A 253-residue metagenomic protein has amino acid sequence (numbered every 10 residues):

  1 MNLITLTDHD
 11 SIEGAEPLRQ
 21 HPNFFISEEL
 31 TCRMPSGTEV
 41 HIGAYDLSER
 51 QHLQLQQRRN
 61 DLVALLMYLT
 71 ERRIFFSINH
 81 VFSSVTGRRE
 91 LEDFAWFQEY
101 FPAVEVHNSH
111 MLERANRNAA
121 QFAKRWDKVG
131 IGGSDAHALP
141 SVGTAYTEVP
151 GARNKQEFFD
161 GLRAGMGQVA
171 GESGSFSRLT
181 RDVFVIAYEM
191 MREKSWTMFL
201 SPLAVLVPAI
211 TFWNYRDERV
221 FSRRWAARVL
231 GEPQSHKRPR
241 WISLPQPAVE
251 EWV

Functional and structural regions predicted by a protein language model:
M1-E13, I74-S77: Divalent metal-dependent hydrolysis catalytic cores, especially in the metallo-beta-lactamase
T7, E28, N79, S134: Active-site flanking residues adjacent to catalytic metal/cofactor-binding acidic residues
D8, Q51-R59: Short gly/ser-rich anion-binding loops that grip negatively charged ligand groups
E16-F25, C32-Q51, M67, S84-V253: Charged catalytic cores and adjacent phosphate/nucleic-acid-binding surfaces used for phosphate/nucleic-acid chemistry
Q56-R88, S109: Internal catalytic-core helix/loop-beta-alpha segment that presents or stabilizes conserved functional determinants
